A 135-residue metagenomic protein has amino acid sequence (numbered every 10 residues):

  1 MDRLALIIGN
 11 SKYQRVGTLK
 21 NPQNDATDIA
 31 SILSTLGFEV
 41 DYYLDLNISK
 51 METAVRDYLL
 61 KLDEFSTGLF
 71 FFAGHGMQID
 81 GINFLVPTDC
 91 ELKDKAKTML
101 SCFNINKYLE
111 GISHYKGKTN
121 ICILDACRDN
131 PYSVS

Functional and structural regions predicted by a protein language model:
D2, L46-A73, M77-V134: Caspase-like (clan CD) cysteine peptidase catalytic core
D2-R15: Active-site histidine-acidic residue metal-binding/catalytic motifs, centered on HxH/HExxH-like signatures
L6-I8, D41-Y43, I121-I123: Hydrophobic/aromatic beta-strand patches that form the interior of the parallel beta-sheet core in alpha/beta enzyme
K12-T27: Glycine- and acidic-residue-enriched helix-capping/strand-helix junction motifs
K12-Y13, F38, R56, C90: A broad detector of the eukaryotic-type serine/threonine protein kinase catalytic domain
Q14-T18, D41-Y42, D94-A96: A generic structural signal for short coil/turn motifs at secondary-structure boundaries
I29, L33-Y43: Short beta-strand elements in bilobed, periplasmic/extracellular small-molecule ligand-binding domains
